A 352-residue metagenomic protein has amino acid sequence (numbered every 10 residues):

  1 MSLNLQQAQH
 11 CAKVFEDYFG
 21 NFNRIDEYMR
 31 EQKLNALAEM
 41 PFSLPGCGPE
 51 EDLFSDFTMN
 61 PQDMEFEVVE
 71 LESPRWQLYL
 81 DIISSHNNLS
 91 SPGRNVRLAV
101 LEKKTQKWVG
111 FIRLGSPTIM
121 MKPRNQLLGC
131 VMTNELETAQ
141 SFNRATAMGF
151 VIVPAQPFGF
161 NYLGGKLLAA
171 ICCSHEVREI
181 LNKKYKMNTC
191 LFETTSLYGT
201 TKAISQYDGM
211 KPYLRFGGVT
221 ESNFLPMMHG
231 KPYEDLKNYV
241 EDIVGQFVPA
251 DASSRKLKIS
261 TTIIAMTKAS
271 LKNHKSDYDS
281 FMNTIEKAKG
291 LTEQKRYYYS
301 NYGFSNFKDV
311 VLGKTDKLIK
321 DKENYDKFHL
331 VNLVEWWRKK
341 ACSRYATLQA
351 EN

Functional and structural regions predicted by a protein language model:
M1, M29, M40, M59 (+9 more regions): Detector for methionine-enriched segments
S2, S43, S55, S73 (+16 more regions): Generic serine detector
S2-L34, N238-N352: Long, compositionally biased intrinsically disordered regions
N4-Q7, N21-D26, L44, G48-P49 (+12 more regions): Serine/threonine-rich low-complexity intrinsically disordered regions
L5, Q9-T105: Low-complexity, highly charged intrinsically disordered N-terminal segments that act as targeting/localization
H10, V68-L78, S85, R94-V96 (+2 more regions): Acyl-donor binding region in acyl/amide transferases
A12, I25, E51-F54, D63 (+5 more regions): Generic intrinsically disordered, low-complexity segments enriched for polar/acidic and small residues
E16, E27, E31, E39 (+13 more regions): Glutamate identity and glutamate-enriched acidic tracts
